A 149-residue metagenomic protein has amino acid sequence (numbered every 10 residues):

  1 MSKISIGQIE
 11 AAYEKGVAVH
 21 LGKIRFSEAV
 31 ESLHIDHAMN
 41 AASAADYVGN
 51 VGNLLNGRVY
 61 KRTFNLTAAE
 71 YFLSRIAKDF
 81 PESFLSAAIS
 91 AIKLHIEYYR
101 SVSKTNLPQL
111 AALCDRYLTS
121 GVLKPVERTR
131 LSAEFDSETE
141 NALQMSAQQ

Functional and structural regions predicted by a protein language model:
I4-S27: Short, amphipathic alpha-helical "recognition" segments used to contact nucleic acids or chromatin
F26-H37, V51: General secondary-structure propensity
H34-D46: Short, basic interhelical loop/turn and adjoining N-cap of the next helix at nucleic-acid- or acidic-partner-contacting
M39-N40, G57-K61, F80-S83: Short acidic, glycine/proline-enriched loop segments that cap or flank alpha-helices
V48, G52-L55: DNA major-groove recognition helix of helix-turn-helix
N56-S74: Short Lys/Arg-enriched helix C-cap and helix-to-coil transition segments that create basic nucleic-acid-contact patches
F80-T139: Helix-turn-helix/homeodomain-like alpha-helical modules used for DNA recognition and transcription-factor dimerization
T139-S146: Long, compositionally biased low-complexity regions that are usually intrinsically disordered and enriched
